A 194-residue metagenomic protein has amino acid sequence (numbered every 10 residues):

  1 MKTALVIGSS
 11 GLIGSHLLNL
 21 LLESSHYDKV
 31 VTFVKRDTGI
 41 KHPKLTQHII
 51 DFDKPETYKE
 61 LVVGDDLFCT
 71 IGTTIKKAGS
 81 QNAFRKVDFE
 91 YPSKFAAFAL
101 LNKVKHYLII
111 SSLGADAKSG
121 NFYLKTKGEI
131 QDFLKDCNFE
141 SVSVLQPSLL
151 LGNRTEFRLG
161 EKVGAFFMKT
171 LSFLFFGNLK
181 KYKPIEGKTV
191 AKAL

Functional and structural regions predicted by a protein language model:
K2-S24: N-terminal Rossmann NAD(P)H-binding glycine-rich loop of SDR-like oxidoreductase domains
A4-L5, G39, L45-L101, D116: NAD(P)H-binding glycine-rich loop region in Rossmannoid oxidoreductase-like domains and their noncatalytic homologs
I7, Q81, K86-Q131, D136 (+1 more regions): Conserved Rossmann-fold NAD(P)-dependent oxidoreductase catalytic core, especially the SDR/UDP-sugar
E23, A117-L194: Oxidoreductase cofactor-interface core, primarily capturing Rossmann-like NAD(P)-dependent enzymes
D28-V31, S143: Conserved beta-strand positions in the Rossmann-like core of class I SAM-dependent methyltransferases
V31-G39: Short, polar loop motifs at secondary-structure junctions
K35, T73, S112, P147: Active-site loop/turn elements of alpha/beta-hydrolase fold enzymes, especially the short glycine-/histidine-rich
